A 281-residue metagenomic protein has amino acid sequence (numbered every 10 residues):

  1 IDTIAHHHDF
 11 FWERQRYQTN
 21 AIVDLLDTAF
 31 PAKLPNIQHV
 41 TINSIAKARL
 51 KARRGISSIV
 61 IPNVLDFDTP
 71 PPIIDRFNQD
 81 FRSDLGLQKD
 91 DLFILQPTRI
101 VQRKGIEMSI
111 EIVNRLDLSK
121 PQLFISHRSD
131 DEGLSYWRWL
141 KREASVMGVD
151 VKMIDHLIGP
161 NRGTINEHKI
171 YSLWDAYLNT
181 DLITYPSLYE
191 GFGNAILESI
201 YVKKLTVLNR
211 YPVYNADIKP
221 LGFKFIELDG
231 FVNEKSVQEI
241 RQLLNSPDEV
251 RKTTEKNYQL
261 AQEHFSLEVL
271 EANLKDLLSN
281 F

Functional and structural regions predicted by a protein language model:
F11, N20-V40, A48, A52-R53: Membrane-proximal helix-turn-helix segments that form the acceptor-binding/catalytic region of lipid-linked
I45, V64: Carbohydrate-associated surface elements
R82, Q88-K104, I110-V113, L123-I125: Conserved donor-binding/catalytic core segment of Leloir-type glycosyltransferases
L134-D175: Nucleotide-activated donor-binding/catalytic signature segment of Leloir-type glycosyltransferases, i.e., the conserved
L188: Aromatic "clamp/platform" in nucleotide-sugar-dependent glycosyltransferases that forms part of the donor/acceptor
L205-N209, F225: Short hydrophobic beta-strand element within catalytic cores of glycosyltransferases and related nucleotide-activated
N215-R241: Change "using UDP/GDP/dTDP sugars" to "using nucleotide sugars
L244-L278: A charged, aromatic-enriched C-terminal amphipathic alpha-helix characteristic of glycosyltransferases across folds
